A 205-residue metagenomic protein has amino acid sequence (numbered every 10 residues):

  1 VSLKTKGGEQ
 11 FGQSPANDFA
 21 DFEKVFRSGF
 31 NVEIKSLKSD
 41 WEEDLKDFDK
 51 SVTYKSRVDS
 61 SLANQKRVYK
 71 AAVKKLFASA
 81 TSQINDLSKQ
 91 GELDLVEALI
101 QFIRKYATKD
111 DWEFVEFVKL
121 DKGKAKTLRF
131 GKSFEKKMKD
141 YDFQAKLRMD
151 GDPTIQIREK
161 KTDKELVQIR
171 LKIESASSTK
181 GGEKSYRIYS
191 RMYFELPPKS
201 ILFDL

Functional and structural regions predicted by a protein language model:
S2-L205: Short, positively charged
